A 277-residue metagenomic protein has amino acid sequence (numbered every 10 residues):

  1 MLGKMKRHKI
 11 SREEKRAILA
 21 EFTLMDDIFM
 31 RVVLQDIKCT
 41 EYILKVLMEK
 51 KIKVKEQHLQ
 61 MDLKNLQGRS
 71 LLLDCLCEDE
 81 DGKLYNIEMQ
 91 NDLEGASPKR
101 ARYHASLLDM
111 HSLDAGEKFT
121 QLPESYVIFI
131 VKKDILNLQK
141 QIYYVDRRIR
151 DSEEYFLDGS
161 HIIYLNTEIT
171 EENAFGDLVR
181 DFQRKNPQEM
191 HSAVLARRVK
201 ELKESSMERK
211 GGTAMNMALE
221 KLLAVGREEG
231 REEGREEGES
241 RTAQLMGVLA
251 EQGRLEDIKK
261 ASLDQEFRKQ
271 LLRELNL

Functional and structural regions predicted by a protein language model:
M1-H161, E171-N173, Q265-K269, L277: Accessory alpha/beta interaction modules
L2-A20, L24, I28, E78-D81 (+2 more regions): Short, charged alpha-helical interaction segments and adjacent helix-coil junctions
Y164: Short hydrophobic beta-strand segments that form the core of ligand-binding sensory/regulatory domains
